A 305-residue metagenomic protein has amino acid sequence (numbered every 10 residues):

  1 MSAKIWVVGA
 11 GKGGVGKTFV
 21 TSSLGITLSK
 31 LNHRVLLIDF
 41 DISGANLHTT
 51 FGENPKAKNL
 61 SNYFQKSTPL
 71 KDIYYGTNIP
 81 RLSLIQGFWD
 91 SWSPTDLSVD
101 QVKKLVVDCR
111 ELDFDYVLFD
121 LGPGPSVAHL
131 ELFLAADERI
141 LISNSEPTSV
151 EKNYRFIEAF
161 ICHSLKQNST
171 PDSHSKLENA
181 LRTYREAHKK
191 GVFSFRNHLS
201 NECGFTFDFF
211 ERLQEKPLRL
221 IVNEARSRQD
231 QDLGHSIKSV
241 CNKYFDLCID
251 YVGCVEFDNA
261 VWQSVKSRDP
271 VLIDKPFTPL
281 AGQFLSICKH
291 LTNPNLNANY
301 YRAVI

Functional and structural regions predicted by a protein language model:
K4-P69, Y116, H129: Walker A/P-loop NTP-binding active-site region of P-loop NTPases, recognizing the glycine-rich GxxxxGKT/S
G11, N144-S145, T170-E186, L218-Q231 (+1 more regions): G-domain G4 guanine-recognition motif of GTPases
F40-D115, P171, R182-E186, E211 (+1 more regions): P-loop/Walker-type NTP enzyme "switch/lid" segment
T95, L121, P125-L132: Conserved ATPase-coupling elements of RecA-like P-loop NTPase cores
A128-T148: Inter-motif core of Ras-like GTPase G domains
L165-L218: Short mixed-charge
F210, E215-K216, I221-E224, N242-P270: Beta-strand-loop-alpha "switch" segments that mediate conformational coupling across diverse proteins
C248, W262-I305: NTP-binding/hydrolysis catalytic cores, primarily Walker-type P-loop NTPases
